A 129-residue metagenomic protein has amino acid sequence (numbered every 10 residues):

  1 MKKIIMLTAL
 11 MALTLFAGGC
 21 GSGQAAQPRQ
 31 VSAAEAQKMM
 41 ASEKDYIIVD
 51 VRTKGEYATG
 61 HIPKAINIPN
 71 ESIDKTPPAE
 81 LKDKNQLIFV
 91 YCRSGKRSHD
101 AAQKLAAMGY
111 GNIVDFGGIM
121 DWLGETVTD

Functional and structural regions predicted by a protein language model:
K2-T8, T14-A34, M39, Y46 (+2 more regions): Rhodanese-like catalytic fold shared by cysteine-dependent sulfurtransferases and DSP/PTP-type phosphatases
I48-D50: Structural scaffold elements adjacent to functional motifs in cytosolic proteins
